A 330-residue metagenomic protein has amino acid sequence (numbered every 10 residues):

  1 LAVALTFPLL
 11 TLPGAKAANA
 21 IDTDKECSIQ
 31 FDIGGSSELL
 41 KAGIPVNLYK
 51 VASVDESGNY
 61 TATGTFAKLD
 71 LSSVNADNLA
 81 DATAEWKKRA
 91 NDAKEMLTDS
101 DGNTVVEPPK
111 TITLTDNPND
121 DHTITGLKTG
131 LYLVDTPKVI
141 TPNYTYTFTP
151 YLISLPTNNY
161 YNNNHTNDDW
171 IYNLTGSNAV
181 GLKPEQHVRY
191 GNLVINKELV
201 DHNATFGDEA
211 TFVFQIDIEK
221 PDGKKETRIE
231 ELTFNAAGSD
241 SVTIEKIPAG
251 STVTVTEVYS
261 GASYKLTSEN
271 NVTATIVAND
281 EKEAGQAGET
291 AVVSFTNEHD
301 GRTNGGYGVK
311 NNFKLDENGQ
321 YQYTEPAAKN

Functional and structural regions predicted by a protein language model:
L1-N330: Solvent-exposed loop/turn and edge beta-strand elements of beta-rich ligand-binding domains
